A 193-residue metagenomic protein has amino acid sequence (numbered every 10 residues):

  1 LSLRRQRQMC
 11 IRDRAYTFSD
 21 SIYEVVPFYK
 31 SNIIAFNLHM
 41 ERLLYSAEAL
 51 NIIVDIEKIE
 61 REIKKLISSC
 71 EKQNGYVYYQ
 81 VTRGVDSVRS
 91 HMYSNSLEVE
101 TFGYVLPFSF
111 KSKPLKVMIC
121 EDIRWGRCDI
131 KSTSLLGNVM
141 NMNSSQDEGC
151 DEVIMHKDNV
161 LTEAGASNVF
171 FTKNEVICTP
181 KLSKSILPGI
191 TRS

Functional and structural regions predicted by a protein language model:
L1-R7, I11: Single conserved hydrophobic/aromatic residue that forms the stacking wall/gate of nucleotide- or nucleobase-binding
R5, F28-S31, R83-V85, K157-D158 (+1 more regions): Short acidic-glycine loop/turn motifs at beta-strand connectors
R12-S21, V26-L38: N-terminal glycine-rich anion-binding loops that anchor highly charged ligand groups
S19, L43, Y79, G103 (+1 more regions): Residue-level signal for inorganic ion chemistry
E24, V153-I154, N168-F171: Short beta-strand scaffold segments in enzyme catalytic cores
Y29-N32, F36, E41-E60: N-terminal leader/propeptide and maturation segments of large enzyme subunits in energy/redox metabolism and hydrolases
K58-E148: Extended Lys/Arg-rich, glycine-bearing segments that form polyanion-binding/interaction patches within enzyme domains
V160-L182, P188: Glycine- and Gly-Pro-enriched alpha-helical subdomains that act as flexible, kink-prone "lid/hinge" or packing modules
